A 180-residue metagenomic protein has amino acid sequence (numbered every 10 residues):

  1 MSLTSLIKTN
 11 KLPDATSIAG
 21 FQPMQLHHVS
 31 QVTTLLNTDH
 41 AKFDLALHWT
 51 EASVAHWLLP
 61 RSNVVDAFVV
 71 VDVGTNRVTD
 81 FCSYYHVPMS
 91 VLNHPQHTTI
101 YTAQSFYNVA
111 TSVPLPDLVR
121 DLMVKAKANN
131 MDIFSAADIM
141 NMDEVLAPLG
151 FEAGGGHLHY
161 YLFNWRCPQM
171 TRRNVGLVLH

Functional and structural regions predicted by a protein language model:
M1-P13, D66, G74, F81-H180: Active-site/acyl-donor-binding loops of N-acyltransferases
I18-T111, N130: A conserved beta-strand-loop-helix scaffold within acyl/acetyltransferase catalytic domains
